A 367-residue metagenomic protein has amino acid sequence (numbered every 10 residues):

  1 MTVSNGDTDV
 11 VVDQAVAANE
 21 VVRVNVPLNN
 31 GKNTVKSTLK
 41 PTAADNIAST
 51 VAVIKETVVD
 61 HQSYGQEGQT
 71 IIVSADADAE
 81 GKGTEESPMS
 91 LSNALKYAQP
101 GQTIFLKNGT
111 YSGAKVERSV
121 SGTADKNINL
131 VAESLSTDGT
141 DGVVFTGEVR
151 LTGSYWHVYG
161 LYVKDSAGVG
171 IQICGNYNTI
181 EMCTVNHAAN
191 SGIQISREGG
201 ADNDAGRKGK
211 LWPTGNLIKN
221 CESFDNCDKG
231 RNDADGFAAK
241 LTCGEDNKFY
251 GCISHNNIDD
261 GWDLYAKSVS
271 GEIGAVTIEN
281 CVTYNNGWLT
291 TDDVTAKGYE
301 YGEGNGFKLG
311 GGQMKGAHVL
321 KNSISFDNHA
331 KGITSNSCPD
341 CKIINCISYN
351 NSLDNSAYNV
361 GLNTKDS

Functional and structural regions predicted by a protein language model:
V16-V24: Aromatic sugar-binding surface patches on proteins that engage polysaccharides or sugar-phosphate polymers
N25-K32: Surface-exposed, short loops/turns at beta-strand junctions within beta-sandwich domains
T70-G113: Acidic Gly/Asp/Thr-rich repetitive segments characteristic of extracellular carbohydrate-active and adhesion proteins
E86, A114, S121-G170, C227: Right-handed parallel beta-helix/beta-spiral solenoid domain characteristic of secreted/periplasmic
L91, K115-R118, V143-V149, D165-Q172 (+6 more regions): Extracellular beta-strand/beta-solenoid scaffold signature
Q99, V120, D125, G153-S154 (+18 more regions): Parallel beta-helix/beta-solenoid
K107, V131-E133, T152, Y159 (+20 more regions): Feature marks extracellular polysaccharide-active and adherence modules
